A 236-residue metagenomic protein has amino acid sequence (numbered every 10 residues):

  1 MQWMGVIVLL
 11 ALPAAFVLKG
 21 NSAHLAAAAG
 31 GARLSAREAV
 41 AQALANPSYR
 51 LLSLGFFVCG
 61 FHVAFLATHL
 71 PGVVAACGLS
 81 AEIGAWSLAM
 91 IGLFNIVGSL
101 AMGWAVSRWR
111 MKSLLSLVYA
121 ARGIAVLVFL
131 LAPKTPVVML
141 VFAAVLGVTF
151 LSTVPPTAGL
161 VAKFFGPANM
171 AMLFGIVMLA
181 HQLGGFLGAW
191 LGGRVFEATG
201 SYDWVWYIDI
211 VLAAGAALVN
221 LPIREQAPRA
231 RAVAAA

Functional and structural regions predicted by a protein language model:
M1, V74-A75, A105-V106, L191-G200: Interfacial helix-cap and linker-helix signal at transmembrane-aqueous boundaries of multi-pass secondary transporters
M1-V17, W204-P222: Symmetry-related core transmembrane helices of the 12-TM Major Facilitator Superfamily/SLC fold
L18-E38, R229-A234: Flexible cytoplasmic inter-helical loops of multi-pass small-molecule transporters
N46-M102: Extracytoplasmic gate region of multi-pass secondary transporters
F57, A89-L93, A120, G175-L183: Transmembrane alpha-helical cores of Major Facilitator Superfamily
I83, A89-N95, A101, V106-L160: C-terminal transmembrane helical hairpin of 12-TM major facilitator-type secondary transporters
F164-T199: A late C-terminal transmembrane helix in Major Facilitator Superfamily
